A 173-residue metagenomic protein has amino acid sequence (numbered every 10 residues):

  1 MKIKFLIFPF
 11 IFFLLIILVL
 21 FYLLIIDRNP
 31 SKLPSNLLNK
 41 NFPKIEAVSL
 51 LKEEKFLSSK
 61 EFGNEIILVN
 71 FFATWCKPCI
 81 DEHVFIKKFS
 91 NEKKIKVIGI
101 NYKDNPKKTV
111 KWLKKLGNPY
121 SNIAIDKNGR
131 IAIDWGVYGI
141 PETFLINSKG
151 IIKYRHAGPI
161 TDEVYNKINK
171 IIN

Functional and structural regions predicted by a protein language model:
M1-I7, R28-S31, N91-E92, K96 (+2 more regions): Short, Lys/Arg-enriched, disordered terminal segments
M1-V48: N-terminal targeting signals for export/organelle localization
N41, E65-I67, F71-W75, G139: Short pre-active-site segment immediately N-terminal to redox-active cysteine/selenocysteine motifs in thiol-based
I45-I67: A short beta-strand-turn-helix
V69, I98-I100, F144: Conserved hydrophobic packing residues within short motifs/helices of P-loop NTPase cores of ABC-family ATPases
F71-K88: Conserved redox-active cysteine motifs that mediate thiol-disulfide chemistry, especially di-cysteine Cys-X(1-2)-Cys
N91-E92, K96-N128, I140: Conserved segment of the thioredoxin-like fold in thiol-based oxidoreductases
K114-P119, D126-I172: Thiol/disulfide oxidoreductase modules built on the thioredoxin-like
